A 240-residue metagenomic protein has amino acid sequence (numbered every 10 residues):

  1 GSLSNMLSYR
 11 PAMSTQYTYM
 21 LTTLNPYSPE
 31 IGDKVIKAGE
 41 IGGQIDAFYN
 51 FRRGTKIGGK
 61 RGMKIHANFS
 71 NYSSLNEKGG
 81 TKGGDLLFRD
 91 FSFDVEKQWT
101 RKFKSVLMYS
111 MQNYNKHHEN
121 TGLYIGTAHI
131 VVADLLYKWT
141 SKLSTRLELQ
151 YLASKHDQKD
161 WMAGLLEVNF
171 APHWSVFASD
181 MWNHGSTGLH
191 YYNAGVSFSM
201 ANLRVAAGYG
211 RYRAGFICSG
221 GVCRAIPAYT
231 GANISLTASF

Functional and structural regions predicted by a protein language model:
G1-F240: Exposed, low-structure sequence patches enriched in small/polar residues
